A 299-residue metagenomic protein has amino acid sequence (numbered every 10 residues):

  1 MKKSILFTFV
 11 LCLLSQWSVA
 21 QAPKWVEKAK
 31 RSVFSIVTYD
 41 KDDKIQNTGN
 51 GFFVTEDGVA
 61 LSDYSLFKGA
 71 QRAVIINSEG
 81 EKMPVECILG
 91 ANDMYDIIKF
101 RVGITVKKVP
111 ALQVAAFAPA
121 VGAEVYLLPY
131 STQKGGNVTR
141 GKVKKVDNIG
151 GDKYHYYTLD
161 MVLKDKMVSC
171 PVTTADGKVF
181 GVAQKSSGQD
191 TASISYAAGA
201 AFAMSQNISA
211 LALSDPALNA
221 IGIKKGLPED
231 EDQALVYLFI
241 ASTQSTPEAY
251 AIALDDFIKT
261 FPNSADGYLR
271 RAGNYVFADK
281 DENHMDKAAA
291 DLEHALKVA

Functional and structural regions predicted by a protein language model:
V19-F53, V59-A60, R72: N-terminal activation segment of mature serine protease catalytic domains
Q21-W25, K108-Y156, L163-V168, A183-S195 (+2 more regions): Flexible, gly/ser-rich surface segments that form the specificity/activation loops bordering the active-site cleft
A22-V26, V109, G181-A249, A253: C-terminal cap/linker of serine protease catalytic domains
I36, G51, G58-S62, F100 (+6 more regions): Terminal peptide-recognition signature
T55-L128, Q133-N137, D152, D165: Conserved active-site neighborhood of the chymotrypsin/trypsin-like protease fold
Q244-I252, A278-D291: Structural signature of tandem alpha-helical TPR/SEL1-like repeats, specifically the intra-repeat loop/turn
T260, V298-A299: Structural marker of alpha-solenoid helical repeat scaffolds
G267-Y268: TPR alpha-solenoid repeat register
